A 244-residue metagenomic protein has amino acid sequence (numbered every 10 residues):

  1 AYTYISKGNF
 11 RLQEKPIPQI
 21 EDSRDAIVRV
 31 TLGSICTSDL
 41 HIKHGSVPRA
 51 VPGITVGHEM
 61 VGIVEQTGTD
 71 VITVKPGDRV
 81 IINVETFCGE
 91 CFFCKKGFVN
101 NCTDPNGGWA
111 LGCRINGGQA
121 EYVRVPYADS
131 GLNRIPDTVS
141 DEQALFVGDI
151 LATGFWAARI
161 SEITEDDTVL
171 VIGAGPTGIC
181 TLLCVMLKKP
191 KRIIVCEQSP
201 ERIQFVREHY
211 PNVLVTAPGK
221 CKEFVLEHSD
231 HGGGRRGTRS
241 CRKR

Functional and structural regions predicted by a protein language model:
I5, I17-P18, V51-G57, L111-N116 (+1 more regions): Short Gly/Pro-enriched turn/cap motifs at secondary-structure boundaries
P18-G33, S46-K95, P136-V139: Glycine-rich beta-strand-centered segment in the early N-terminal region that forms part of a ligand/cofactor-binding
E90-I172, I194: NAD(P)H dinucleotide-binding glycine-rich loop of Rossmann-like/cofactor-binding domains, especially the beta1-alpha1
T153, P176-T177, V185: Hydrophobic/small residue at the entry helix of a nucleotide-binding pocket
S161-E165, M186-L187, K191-I194, I203-R244: Glycine-rich cofactor phosphate-binding loops and adjacent beta1-alpha1 units of small-molecule cofactor enzyme domains
T177, E201-R202: Conserved short alpha-helix immediately C-terminal to the canonical SAM/SAH-binding motif I of Rossmann-like
E197: Conserved acidic E/D residue at the C-terminus of a beta-strand in Rossmann-like folds
